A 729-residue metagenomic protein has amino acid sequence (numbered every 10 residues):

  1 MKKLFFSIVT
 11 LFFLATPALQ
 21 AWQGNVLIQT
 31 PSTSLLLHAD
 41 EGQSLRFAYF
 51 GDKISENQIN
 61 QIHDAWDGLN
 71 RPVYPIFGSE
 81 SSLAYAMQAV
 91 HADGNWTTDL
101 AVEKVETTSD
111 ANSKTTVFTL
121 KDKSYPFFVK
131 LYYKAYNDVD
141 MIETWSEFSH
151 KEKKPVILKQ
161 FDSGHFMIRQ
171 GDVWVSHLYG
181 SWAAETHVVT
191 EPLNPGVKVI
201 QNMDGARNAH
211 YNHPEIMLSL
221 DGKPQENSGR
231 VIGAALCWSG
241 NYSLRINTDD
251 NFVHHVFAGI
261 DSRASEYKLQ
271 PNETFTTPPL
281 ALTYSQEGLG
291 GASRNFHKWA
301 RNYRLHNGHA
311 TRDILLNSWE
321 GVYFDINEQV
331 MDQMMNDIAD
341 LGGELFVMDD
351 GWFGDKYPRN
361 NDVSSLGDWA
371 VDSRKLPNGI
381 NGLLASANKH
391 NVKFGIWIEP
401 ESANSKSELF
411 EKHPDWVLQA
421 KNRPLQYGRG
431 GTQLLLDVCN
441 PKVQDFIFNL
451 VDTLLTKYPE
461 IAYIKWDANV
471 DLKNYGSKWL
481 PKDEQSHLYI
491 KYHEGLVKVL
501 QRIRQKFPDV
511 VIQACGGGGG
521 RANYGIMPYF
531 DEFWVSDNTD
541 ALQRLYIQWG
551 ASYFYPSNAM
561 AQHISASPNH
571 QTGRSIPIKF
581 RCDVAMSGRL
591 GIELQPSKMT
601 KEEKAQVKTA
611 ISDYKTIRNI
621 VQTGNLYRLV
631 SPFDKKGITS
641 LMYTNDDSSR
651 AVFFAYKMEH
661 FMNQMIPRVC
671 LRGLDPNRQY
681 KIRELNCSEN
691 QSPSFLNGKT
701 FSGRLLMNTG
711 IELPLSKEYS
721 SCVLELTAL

Functional and structural regions predicted by a protein language model:
W22-L36, L45-N247, R263, Q679-Q691 (+1 more regions): Polysaccharide-binding surfaces and accessory modules of carbohydrate-active proteins
S32, I216-L218, E226, P632-P676: Carbohydrate-binding surface patches
S32, S146, N272, A387 (+4 more regions): Conserved, mostly hydrophobic/aromatic
S32, V102, Y267-Q286, Y719-L726: Short Pro-Gly-centered flexible turn/kink motifs
F77-L100, S228-G240, Y284-L305, G343-D350 (+2 more regions): Glycine-rich, aromatic-flanked loop segments that form ligand/cofactor-binding clefts across common enzyme folds
N307-N449, Y458, A462-Y463: Aromatic-lined carbohydrate-binding/catalytic grooves of carbohydrate-active enzymes
P377-G379, E411-H413, V417-K579, R589 (+2 more regions): Active-site neighborhood of glycoside hydrolase catalytic domains
E659-L729: C-terminal beta-sandwich/jelly-roll accessory domains of carbohydrate-active enzymes
